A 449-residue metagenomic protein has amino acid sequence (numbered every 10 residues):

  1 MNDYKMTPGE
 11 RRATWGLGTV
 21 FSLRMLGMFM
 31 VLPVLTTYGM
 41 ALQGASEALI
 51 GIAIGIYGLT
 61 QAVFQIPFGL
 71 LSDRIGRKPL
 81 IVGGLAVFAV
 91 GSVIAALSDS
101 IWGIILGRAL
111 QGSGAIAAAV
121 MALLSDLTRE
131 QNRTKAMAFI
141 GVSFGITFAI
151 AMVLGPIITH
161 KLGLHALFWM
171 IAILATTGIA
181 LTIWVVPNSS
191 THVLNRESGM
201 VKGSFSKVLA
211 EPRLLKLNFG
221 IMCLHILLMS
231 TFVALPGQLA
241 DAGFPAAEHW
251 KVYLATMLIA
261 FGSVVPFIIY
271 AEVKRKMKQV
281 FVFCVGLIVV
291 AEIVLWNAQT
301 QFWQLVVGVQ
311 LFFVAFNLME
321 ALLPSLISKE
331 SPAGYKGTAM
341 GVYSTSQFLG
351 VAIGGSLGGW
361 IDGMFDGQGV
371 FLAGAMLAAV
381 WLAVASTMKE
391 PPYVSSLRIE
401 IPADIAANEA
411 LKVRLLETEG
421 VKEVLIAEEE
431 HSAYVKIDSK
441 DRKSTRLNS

Functional and structural regions predicted by a protein language model:
N2-E10, P187-N218: Juxtamembrane intracellular "pre-TM" segments in multi-pass secondary transporters
V63-D99: Conserved MFS/SLC helix-loop-helix module at the cytosolic interface between two early adjacent transmembrane helices
Q65-G76, S263-K276, D362: Helix-to-loop junctions at the C-terminal end of transmembrane segments in multipass secondary transporters
A86-D99, G286-T300: C-terminal ends and interior cores of transmembrane alpha-helices in multi-pass membrane transporters/permeases
G107-F144: Cytoplasmic helix-loop-helix junction between adjacent transmembrane helices in 12-TM secondary transporters
I140-I183: Helix-loop-helix hairpin linking two adjacent transmembrane segments in secondary transporters
I173-H192, W381-K389: C-terminal membrane-cytosol helix-exit motif in multi-pass small-molecule transporters
